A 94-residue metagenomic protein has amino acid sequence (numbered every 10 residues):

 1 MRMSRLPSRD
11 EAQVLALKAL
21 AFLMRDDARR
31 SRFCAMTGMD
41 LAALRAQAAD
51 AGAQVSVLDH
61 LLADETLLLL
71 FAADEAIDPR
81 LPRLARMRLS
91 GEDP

Functional and structural regions predicted by a protein language model:
M1-P94: Metal- and O2-centered redox machinery and metal/ROS homeostasis
